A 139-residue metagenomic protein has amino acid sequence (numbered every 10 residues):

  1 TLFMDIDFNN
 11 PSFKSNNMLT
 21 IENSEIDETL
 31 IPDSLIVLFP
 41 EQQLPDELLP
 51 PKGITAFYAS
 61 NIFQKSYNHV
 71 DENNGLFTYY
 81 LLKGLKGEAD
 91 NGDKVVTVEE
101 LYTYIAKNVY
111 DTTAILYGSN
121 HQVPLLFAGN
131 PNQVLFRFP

Functional and structural regions predicted by a protein language model:
T1-P139: Cysteine endopeptidase catalytic domains of the caspase/legumain-like
